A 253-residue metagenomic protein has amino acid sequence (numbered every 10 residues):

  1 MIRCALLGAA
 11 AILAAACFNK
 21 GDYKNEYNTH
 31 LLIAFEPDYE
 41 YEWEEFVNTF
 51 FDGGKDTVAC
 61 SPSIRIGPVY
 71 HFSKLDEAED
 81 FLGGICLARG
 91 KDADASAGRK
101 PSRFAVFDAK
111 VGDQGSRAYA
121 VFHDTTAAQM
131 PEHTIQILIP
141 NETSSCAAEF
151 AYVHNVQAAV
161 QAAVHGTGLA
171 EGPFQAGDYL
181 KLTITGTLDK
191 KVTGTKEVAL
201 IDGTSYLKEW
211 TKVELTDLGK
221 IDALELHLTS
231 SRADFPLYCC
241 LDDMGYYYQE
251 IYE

Functional and structural regions predicted by a protein language model:
M1-C4, A11-E42, Y248-E253: Bacterial Sec-dependent N-terminal signal peptides
Y23-H133, L138: N-terminal targeting leaders for non-cytosolic proteins
W43-E44, A159-Q161, A233-F235: Short catalytic/ligand-binding loop motif for oxyanion handling, primarily in non-cytosolic enzymes, centered on
P131-N141, H165-G172: Short secondary-structure capping micro-motifs at structural edges
N141-F150, K220-I221: Extended extracellular/luminal ectodomain segments enriched in beta-structured repeat modules
V153-V156: Short glycine-rich beta-strand segments
A162-L182: Short coil-to-beta strand junction motifs in C2/discoidin
A176-E253: Terminal, low-complexity interaction segments
